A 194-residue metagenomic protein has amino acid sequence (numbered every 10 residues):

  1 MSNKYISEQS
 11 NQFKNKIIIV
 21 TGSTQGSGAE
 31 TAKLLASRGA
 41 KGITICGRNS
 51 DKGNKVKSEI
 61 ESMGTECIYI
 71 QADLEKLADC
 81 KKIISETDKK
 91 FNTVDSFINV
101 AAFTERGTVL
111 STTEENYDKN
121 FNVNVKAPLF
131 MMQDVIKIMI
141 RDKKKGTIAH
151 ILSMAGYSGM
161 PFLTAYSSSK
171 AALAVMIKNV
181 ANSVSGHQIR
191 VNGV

Functional and structural regions predicted by a protein language model:
T24-G26, N49: Conserved glycine-rich cofactor-binding loop
A40-V56: Conserved glycine-rich Rossmann-like NAD(P)H-binding loop of the short-chain dehydrogenase/reductase
T108-V109, T113-F121: Substrate-binding pocket helix/loop in short-chain dehydrogenase/reductase
L110, S158-T164, G186-H187: Active-site loop immediately N-terminal to the catalytic Tyr-X3-Lys motif of short-chain dehydrogenase/reductase
M132, S169: Active-site helix of classical SDR
K137, N182-G186: Alpha-helical segment proximal to the catalytic Tyr-Lys
S153: Residue(s) in the substrate-gating loop at a strand-loop-helix junction that position the organic substrate next
